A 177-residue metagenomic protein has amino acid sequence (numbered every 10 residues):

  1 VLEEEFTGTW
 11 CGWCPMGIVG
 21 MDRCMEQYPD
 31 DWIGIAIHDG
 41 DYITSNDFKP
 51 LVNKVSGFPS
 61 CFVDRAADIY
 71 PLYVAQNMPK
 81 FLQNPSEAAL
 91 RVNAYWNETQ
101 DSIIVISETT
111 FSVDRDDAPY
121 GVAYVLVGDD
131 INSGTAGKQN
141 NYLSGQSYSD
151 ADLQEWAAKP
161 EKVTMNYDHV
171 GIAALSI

Functional and structural regions predicted by a protein language model:
V1-W32: Local sequence-structure signature of Cys/Sec-based thiol-disulfide redox active-site neighborhoods
R23, D30-I177: Short, conserved sequence motifs used for protein processing/export or organelle targeting and for catalysis
